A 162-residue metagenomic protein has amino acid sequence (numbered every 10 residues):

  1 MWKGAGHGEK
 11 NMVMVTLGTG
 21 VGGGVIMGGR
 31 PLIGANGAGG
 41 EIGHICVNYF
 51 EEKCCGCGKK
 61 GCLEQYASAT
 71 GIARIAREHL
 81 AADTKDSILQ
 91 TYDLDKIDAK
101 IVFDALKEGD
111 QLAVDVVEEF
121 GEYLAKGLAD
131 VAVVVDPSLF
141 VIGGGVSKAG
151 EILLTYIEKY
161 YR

Functional and structural regions predicted by a protein language model:
W2-E9, P31, Y49-R162: ATP-binding/phosphotransfer module of carbohydrate and carboxylate kinases, centering on a glycine-rich
A5, T19, M27: A gly/ser-rich beta-alpha-beta helix-loop segment of oxidoreductase catalytic cores
N11-T16, G22-G24, G56, V141: Short glycine-aspartate micro-motif
M14, H44-C46: Conserved hydrophobic/aromatic beta-strand scaffold that supports enzyme active sites
G24-G28, L32-G34, C46-N48: Short beta-strand-to-turn element immediately C-terminal to the catalytic PLP-Schiff-base lysine in fold type I
A38-I42: Structural signature of FAD isoalloxazine-binding scaffolds in flavoprotein oxidoreductases
